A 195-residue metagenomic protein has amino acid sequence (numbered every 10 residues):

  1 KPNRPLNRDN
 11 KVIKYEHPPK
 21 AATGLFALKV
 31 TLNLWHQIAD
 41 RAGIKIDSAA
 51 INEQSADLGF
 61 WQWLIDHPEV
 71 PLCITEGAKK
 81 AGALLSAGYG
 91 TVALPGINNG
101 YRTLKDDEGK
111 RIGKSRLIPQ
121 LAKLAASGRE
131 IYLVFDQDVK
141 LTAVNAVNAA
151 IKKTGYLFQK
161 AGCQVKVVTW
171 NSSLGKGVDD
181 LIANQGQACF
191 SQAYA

Functional and structural regions predicted by a protein language model:
K1-H17: Short, His- and charge-rich active-site/binding loops that engage polyanionic ligands
K14, W35, D47-S48, A87 (+1 more regions): Single-residue recognition of alpha-helix boundary sites
E16-P18, H36, R102: Compositionally biased, intrinsically disordered low-complexity regions enriched in proline and serine
K20-A21, F26, K160, Q192: Residue-level detector of intrinsically disordered, flexible termini and proteolytic processing junctions
A21-I65, D107-Y132: Short, basic/hydrophobic alpha-helical segments
L64-L72, A78-A195: TOPRIM fold recognition
